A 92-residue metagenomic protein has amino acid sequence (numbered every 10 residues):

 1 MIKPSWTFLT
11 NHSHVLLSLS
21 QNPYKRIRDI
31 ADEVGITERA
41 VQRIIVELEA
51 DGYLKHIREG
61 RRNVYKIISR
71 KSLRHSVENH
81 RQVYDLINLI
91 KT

Functional and structural regions predicted by a protein language model:
K3-H12, R26, R58-H80: Short, cationic-aromatic polyanion-contact patches
S13-L17: Pre-recognition alpha-helix immediately N-terminal to the DNA-recognition helix within helix-turn-helix or winged-helix
S18-N22: Short amphipathic alpha-helical elements of helix-turn-helix/winged-helix folds
D29-D32, E49-A50: Alpha-helical residues within the helix-turn-helix
R39: Key DNA-contact positions within bacterial/archaeal DNA-binding proteins
I45-V46: Short, hydrophobic-biased segments on the C-terminal half of alpha helices that form "recognition helices"
E49-E59: A short, conserved structural fragment
